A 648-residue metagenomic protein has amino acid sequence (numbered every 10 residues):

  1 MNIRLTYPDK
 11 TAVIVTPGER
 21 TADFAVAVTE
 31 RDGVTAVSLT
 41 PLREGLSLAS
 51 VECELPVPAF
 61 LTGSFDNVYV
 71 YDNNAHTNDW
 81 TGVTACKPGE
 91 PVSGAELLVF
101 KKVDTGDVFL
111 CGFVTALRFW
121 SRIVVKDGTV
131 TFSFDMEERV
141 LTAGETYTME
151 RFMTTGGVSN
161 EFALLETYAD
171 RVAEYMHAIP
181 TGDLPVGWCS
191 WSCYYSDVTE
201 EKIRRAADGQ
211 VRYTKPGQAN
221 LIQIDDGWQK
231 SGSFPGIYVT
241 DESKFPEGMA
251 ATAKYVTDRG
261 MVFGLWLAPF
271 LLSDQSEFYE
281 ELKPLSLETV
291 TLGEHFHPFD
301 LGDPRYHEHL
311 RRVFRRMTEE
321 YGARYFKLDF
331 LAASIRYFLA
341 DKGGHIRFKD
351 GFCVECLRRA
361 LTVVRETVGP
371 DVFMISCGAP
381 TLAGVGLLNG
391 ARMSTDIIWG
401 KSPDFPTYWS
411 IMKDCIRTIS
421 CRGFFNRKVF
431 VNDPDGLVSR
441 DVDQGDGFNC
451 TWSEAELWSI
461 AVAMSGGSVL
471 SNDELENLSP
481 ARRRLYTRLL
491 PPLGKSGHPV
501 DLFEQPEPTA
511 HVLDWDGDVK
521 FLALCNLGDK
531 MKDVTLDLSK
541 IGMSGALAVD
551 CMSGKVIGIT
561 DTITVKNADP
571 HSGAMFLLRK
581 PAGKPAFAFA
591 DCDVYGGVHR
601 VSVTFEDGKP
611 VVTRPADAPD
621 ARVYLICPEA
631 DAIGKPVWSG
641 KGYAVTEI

Functional and structural regions predicted by a protein language model:
M1-Y7, T11-S121: Polysaccharide-binding surfaces and accessory modules of carbohydrate-active proteins
N2-I14, G18, A523, C551 (+1 more regions): Non-catalytic C-terminal accessory domains or segments of carbohydrate-active enzymes
G33-R43, M464, V519-N526, G608-A616: Short, well-ordered beta-strand segments enriched in hydrophobic/aromatic residues
G45-P58, C525-M543, T613-E629: Surface-exposed beta-strand/loop patches in extracellular or lumenal glycoproteins
K87-L184, N449: Beta-strand-rich recognition/accessory modules
S133-D135, G144-E150, F352-C353, L357-P585: Active-site-proximal substrate-binding groove within the catalytic cores of carbohydrate-active enzymes
L165-L221, D225-K230: An acidic-aromatic substrate-binding cleft motif
P216-Q444: Aromatic- and carboxylate-enriched substrate-binding clefts and catalytic-loop regions of carbohydrate-active enzymes
